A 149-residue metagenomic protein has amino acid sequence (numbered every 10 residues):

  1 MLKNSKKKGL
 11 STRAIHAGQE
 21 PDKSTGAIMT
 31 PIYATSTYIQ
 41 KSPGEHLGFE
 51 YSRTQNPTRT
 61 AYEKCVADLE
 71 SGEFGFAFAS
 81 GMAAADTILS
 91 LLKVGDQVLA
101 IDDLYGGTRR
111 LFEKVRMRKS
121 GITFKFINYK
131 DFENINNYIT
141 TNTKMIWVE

Functional and structural regions predicted by a protein language model:
L2-N56, Y62-C65: N-terminal "arm"/small-domain region of PLP-dependent enzymes with the aminotransferase-like
G26, V66, A84, V98 (+2 more regions): Buried hydrophobic positions in well-ordered alpha/beta secondary-structure cores of metabolic enzymes
T37-L91, G107-R116: Conserved N-terminal alpha-helix of the aminotransferase class I/II PLP-enzyme fold
S71-G72, Q97, F132: Well-ordered alpha/beta subsegment
F76, Q97-L99, K144: Conserved beta-strand elements of the Class I
A79-S80, D103, K130: Short beta->alpha linker loops
S90-T108, I127: Conserved PLP-anchoring active-site segment centered on the Schiff-base-forming lysine
E113-V148: PLP-dependent aminotransferase-class I/II
